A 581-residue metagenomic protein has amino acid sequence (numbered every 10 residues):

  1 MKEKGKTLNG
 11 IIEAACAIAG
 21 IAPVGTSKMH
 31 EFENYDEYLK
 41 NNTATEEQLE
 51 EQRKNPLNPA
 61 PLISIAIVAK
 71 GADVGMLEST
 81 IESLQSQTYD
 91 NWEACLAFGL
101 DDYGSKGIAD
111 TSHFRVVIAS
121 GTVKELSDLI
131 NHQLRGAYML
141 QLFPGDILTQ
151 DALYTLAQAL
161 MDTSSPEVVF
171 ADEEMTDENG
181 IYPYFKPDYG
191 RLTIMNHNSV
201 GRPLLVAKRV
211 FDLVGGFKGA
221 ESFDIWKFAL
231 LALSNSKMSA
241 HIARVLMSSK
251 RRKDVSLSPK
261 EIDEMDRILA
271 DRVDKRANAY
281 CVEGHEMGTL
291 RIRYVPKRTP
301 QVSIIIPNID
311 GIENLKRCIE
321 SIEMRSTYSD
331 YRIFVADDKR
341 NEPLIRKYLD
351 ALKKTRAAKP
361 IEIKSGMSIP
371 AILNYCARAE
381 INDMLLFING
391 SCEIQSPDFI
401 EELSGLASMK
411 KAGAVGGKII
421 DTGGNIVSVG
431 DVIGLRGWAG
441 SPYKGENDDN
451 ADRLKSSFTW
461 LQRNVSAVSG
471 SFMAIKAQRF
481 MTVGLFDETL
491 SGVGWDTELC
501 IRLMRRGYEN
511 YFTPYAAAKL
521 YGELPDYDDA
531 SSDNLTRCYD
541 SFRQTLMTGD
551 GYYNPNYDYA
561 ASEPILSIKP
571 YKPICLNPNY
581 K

Functional and structural regions predicted by a protein language model:
K4-A60, K260-V302, G423, L435-N464 (+3 more regions): C-terminal, non-catalytic tails of nucleotide-sugar-dependent glycosyltransferases
I63-D73, Q87, V302-N314, C318 (+3 more regions): A conserved hydrophobic helix/loop-capping motif in glycosyltransferases and polysaccharide synthases
I81-N91, D162, E320-D330: Short, acidic, metal-binding catalytic loop of nucleotide-sugar glycosyltransferases
A119-L134, I363-E380: Glycine-rich, basic loop-to-helix element that forms the pyrophosphate-binding segment of sugar-nucleotide handling
G136-I147, I381-Q395: Short beta-strand-to-loop acidic/aromatic patch adjacent to the donor-nucleotide binding site
D151-I181, E393-G437: Conserved donor NDP-sugar-binding/catalytic core segment of glycosyltransferases
Y182-R209, A371, L435-Q478: A recurrent flexible, glycine/aromatic-enriched loop bordering the glycosyltransferase active site that acts as
V210, E221-V245, L269, F399-L403 (+2 more regions): A short, conserved alpha-helix in the catalytic core of glycosyltransferases
